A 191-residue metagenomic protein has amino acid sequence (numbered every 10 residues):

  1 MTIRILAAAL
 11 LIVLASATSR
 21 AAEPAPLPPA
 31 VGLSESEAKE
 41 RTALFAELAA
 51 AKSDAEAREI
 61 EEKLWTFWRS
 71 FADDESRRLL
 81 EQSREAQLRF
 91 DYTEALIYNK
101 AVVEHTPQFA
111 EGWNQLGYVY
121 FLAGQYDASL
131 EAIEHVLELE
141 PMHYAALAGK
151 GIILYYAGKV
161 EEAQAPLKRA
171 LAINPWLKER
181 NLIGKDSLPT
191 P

Functional and structural regions predicted by a protein language model:
S19-R77: N-terminal leader/linker segments that initiate helical-solenoid repeat arrays
A46-A51, Y155-K178: TPR/TPR-like (Sel1-like) alpha-helical repeat modules
W68-F71, T106, E140, N174 (+1 more regions): Alpha-helical junction/boundary sensor with strong preference for TPR arrays
D73-L139: Alpha-helical adaptor scaffolds
E81, Q115, G149, I183-G184: Canonical tetratricopeptide repeat
L88, L122, Y156-A157, P189-P191: Register position in tetratricopeptide repeats
